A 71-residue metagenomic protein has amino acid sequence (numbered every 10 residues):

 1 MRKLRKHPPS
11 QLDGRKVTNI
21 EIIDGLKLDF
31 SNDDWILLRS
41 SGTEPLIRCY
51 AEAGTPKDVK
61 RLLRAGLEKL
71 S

Functional and structural regions predicted by a protein language model:
M1-S71: Catalytic-core signal marking the mid-to-C-terminal active-site face
